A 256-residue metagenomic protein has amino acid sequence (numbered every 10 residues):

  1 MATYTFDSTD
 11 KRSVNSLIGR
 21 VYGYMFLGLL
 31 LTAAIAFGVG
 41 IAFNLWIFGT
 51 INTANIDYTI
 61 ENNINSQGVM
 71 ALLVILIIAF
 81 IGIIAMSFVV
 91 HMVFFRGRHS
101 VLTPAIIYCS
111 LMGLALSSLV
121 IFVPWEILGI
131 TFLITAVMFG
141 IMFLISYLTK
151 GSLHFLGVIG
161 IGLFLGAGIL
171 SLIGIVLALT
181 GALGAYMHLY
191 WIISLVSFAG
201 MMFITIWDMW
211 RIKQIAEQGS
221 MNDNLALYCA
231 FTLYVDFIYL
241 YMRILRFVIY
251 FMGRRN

Functional and structural regions predicted by a protein language model:
M1-N256: A hydrophobic alpha-helical transmembrane-helix feature that marks the membrane cores and membrane-interface segments
